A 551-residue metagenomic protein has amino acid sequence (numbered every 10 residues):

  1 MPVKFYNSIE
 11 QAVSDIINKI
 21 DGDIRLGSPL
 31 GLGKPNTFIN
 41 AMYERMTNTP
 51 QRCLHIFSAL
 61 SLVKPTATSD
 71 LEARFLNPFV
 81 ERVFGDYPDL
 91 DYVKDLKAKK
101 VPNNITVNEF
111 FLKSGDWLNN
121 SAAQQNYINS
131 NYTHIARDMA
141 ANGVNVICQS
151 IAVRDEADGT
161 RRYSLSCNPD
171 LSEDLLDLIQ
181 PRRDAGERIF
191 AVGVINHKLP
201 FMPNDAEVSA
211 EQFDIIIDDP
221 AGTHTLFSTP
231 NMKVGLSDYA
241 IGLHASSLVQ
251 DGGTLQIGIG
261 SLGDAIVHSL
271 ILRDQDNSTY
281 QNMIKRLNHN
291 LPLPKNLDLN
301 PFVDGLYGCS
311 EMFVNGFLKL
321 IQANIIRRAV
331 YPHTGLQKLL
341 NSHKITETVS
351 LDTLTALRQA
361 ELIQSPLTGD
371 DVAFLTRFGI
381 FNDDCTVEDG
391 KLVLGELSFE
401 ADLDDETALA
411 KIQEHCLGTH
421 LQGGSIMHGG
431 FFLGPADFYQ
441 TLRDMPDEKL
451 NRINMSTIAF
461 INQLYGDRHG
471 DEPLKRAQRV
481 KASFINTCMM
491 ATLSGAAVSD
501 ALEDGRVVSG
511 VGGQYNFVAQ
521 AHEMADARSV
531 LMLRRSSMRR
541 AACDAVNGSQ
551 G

Functional and structural regions predicted by a protein language model:
M1-G551: Conserved alpha/beta enzyme-core scaffold
